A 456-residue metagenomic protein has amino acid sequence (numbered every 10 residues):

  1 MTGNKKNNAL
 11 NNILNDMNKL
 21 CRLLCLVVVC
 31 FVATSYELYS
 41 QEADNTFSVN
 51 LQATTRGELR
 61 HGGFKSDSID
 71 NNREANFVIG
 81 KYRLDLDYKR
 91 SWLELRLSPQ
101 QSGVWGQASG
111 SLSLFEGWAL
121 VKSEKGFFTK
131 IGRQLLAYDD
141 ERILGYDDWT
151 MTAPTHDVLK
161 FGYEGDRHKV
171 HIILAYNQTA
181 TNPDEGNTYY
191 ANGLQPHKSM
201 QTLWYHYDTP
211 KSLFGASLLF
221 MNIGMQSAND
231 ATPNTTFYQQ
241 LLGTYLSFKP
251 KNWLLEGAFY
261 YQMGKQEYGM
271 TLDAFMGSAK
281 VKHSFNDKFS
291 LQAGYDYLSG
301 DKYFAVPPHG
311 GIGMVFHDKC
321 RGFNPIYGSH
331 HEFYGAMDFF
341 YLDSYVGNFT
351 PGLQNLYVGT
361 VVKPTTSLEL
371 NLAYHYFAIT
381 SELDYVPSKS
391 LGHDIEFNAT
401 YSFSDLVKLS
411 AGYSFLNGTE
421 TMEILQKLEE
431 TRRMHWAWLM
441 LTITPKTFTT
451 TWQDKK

Functional and structural regions predicted by a protein language model:
N45, N76-G80, G110-F115, A153-D157 (+7 more regions): Residues that define the transmembrane beta-barrel architecture of outer-membrane proteins
L51-L59, L97-Q101, I131-R133, I172-Y176 (+5 more regions): Transmembrane beta-barrel strands of outer-membrane/channel proteins
R56-R60, S102-V104, L136-Y138, N177-A180 (+8 more regions): Structural signature of outer-membrane beta-barrel domains
D67-G80, K89-K125, Y138-Y146, T150 (+7 more regions): Surface-exposed loop and membrane-interface regions of Gram-negative outer-membrane beta-barrel proteins
Y82-Y88, E116-V121, L159-Y163, L203-Y207 (+7 more regions): Residues on the lipid-exposed face of transmembrane beta-strands in outer-membrane beta-barrel proteins
S91-L95, K125-T129, R167-I172, K211-A216 (+5 more regions): Repeated loop/turn-to-beta-strand initiation elements of outer-membrane beta-barrel proteins
E267-G359, I424-Q426: Extracellular/periplasmic loop regions
R432-K456: Outer-membrane beta-barrel "beta-signal"
